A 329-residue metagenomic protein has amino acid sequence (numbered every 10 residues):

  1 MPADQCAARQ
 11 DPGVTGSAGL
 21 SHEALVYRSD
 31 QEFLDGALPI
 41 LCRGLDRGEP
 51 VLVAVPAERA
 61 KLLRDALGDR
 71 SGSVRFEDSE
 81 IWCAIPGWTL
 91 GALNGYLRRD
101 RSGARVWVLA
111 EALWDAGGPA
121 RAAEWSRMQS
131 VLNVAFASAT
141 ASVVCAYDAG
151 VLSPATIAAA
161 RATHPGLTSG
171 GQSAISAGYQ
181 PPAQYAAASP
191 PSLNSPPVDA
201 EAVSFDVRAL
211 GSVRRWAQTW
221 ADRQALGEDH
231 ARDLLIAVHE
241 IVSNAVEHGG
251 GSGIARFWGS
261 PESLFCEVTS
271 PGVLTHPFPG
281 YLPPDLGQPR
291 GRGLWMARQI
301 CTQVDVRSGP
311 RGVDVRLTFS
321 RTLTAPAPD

Functional and structural regions predicted by a protein language model:
M1-V207, T322-D329: Non-catalytic sensory/regulatory segments that transmit input signals in bacterial signaling proteins
L34-L38, Q129, L210-R214, H239 (+1 more regions): Short, well-ordered alpha-helical scaffold segments within catalytic/effector domains
C42, V238-S243: Amphipathic alpha-helical segments that form the core helices of the histone-fold
E49, A141, L226, G251 (+1 more regions): Short glycine/serine/threonine/alanine-rich loop segments
V55-E58, V238-E240, G259, S270: Short glycine-rich, polar/acidic loop-and-turn segments at beta strand-coil junctions
P191-P196, S243-D329: Conserved beta-strand-loop-beta-strand hairpin that lines the nucleotide-binding pocket of ATP/GTP-utilizing enzymes
V207, G211-E240: Conserved short strand/loop->alpha-helix "switch" segment adjacent to the catalytic nucleotide/phosphoryl-transfer site
